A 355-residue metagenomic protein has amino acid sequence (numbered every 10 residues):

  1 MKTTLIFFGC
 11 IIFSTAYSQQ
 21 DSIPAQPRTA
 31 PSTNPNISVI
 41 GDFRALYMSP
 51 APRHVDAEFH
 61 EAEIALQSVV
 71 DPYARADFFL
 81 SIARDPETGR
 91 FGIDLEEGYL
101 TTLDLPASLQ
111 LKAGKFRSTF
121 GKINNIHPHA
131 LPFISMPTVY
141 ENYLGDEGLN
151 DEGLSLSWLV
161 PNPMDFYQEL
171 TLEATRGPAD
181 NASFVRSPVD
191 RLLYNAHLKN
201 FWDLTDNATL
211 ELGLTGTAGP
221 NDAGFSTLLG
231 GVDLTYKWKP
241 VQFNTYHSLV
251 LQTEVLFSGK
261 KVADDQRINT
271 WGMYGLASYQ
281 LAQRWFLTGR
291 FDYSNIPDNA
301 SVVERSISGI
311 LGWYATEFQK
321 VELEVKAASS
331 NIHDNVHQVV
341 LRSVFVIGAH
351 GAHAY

Functional and structural regions predicted by a protein language model:
M1-F8: Sec-dependent signal peptide recognition, specifically the positively charged N-region followed immediately by
G9-S18: Hydrophobic h-region of N-terminal signal peptides that target proteins for export in Gram-negative bacteria
I23-A179, R191-N195, K199-N207, L276-T288: Outer membrane beta-barrel
N36-D42, D77-S81, K112-F116, T171-T175 (+7 more regions): Transmembrane beta-strands of outer-membrane beta-barrel proteins
R44-S49, S81-E87, F120, P163 (+7 more regions): Sequence/structural signature of outer-membrane beta-barrel proteins
P52-E58, E87-L95, L144-G148, V185-R191 (+4 more regions): Replace "Gram-negative outer membrane beta-barrel proteins" with "bacterial and organellar outer membrane beta-barrel
L156, V232-L234, L311-A315, N335-Y355: Outer-membrane beta-barrel "beta-signal"
N207-P297, R305: Detector for outer-membrane/organellar transmembrane beta-barrel domains, recognizing the amphipathic beta-strand
